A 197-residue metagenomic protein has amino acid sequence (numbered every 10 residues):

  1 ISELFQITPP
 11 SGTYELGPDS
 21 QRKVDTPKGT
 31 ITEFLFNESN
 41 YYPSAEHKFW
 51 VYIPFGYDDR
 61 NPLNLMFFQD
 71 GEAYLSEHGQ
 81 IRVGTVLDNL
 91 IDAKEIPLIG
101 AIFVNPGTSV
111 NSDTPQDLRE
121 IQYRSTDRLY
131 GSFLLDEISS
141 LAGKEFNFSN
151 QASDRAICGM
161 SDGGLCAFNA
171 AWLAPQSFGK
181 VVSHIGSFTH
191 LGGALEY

Functional and structural regions predicted by a protein language model:
I1-Y197: Non-catalytic cap/lid and distal C-terminal segments of serine-dependent acyl enzymes
